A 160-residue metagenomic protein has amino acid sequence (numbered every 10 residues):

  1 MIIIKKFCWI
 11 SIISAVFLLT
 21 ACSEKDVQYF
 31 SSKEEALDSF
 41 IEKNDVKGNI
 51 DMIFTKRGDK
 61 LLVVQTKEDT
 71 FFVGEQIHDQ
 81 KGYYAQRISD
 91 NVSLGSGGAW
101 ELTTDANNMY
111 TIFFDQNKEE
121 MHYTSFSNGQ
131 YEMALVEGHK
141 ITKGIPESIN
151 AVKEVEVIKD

Functional and structural regions predicted by a protein language model:
I2-I10: Bacterial N-terminal signal peptides that target proteins for export
I3-I4, V63-Q65, A151, V157: Generic N-terminal leader/processing signal
L18-A21: C-terminal motif of bacterial Sec signal peptides marking the signal peptidase cleavage site
S23-D90: N-terminal export/targeting and maturation segments
F72-D160: Extracytoplasmic electrostatic interaction patches
